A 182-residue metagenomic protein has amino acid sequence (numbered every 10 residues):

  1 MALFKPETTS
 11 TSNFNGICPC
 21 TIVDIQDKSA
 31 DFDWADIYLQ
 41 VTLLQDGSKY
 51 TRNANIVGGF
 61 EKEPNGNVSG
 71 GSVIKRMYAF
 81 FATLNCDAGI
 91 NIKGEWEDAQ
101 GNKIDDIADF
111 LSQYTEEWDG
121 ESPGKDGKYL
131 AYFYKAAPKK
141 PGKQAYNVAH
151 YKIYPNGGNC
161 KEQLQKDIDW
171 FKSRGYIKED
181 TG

Functional and structural regions predicted by a protein language model:
M1-G182: Short beta-rich binding modules
